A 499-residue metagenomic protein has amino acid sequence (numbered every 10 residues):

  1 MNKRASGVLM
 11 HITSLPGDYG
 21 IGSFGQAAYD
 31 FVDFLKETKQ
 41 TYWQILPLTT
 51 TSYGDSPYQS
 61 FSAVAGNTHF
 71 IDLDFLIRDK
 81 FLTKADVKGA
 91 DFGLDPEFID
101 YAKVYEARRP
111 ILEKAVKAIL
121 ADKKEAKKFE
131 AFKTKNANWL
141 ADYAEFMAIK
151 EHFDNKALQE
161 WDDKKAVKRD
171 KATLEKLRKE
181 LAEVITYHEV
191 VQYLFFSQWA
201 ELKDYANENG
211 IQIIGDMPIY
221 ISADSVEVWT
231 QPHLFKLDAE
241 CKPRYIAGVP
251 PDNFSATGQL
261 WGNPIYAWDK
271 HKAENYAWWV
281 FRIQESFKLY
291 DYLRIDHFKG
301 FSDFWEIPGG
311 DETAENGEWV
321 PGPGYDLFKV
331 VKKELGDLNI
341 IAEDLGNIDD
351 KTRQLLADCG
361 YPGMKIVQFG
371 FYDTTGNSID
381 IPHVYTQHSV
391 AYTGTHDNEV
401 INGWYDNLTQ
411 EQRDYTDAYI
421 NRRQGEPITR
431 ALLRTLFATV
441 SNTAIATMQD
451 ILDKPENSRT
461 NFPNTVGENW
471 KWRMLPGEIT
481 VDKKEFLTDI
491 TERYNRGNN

Functional and structural regions predicted by a protein language model:
M1-D30, T38-K39: Mature N-terminal, pre-catalytic/accessory segment of carbohydrate-active enzymes
H11, D55-Q192, F196, I221-I445 (+2 more regions): Alpha-amylase-like alpha-glycosidases and glucanotransferases acting on alpha-linked glucans and related
Q26-D33, S197-Y205, W279-F281, I428-L432: Short alpha-helical segments and helix-capping/turn motifs at coil-helix boundaries
Q26-T51, L289-Y290: Catalytic domains of carbohydrate-active enzymes, especially glycoside hydrolases
K36, W199-N207, K332, L356-A357: Surface-exposed amphipathic alpha-helices with a cationic face
E37, A148, K165-K168, T173 (+4 more regions): Domain-scale activation on soluble regions of proteins
H188-I221: Conserved, well-ordered alpha-helix/loop/beta-strand core segments that scaffold catalytic motifs
